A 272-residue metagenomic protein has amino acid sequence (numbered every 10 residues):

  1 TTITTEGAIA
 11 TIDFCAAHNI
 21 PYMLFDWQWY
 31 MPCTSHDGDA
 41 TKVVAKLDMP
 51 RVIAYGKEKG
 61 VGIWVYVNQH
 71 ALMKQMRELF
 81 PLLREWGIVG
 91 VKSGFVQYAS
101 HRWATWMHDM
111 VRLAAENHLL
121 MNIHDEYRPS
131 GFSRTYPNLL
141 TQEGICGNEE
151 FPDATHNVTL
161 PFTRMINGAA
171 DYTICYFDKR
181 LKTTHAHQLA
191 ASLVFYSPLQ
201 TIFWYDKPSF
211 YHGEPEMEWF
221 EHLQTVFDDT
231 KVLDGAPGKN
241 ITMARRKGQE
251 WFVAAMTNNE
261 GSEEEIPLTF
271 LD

Functional and structural regions predicted by a protein language model:
E6-Q28, L82-I88: Catalytic domains of carbohydrate-active enzymes, especially glycoside hydrolases
C15, M121, V194, V253: Hydrophobic, well-ordered secondary-structure elements that form the walls of internal hydrophobic environments
D26-T184: Aromatic- and carboxylate-enriched substrate-binding clefts and catalytic-loop regions of carbohydrate-active enzymes
Q28-Y30, P129-S130, S209-P215, N259-S262 (+1 more regions): Active/binding-pocket-proximal capping segment
T41-P50, A54, T225-G235, A254: Extended hydrophobic/aromatic segments used for targeting, binding, or gating
A186, A190-V232: Catalytic cores of secreted or luminal carbohydrate-active enzymes
P237-D272: Carbohydrate-binding surface patches
